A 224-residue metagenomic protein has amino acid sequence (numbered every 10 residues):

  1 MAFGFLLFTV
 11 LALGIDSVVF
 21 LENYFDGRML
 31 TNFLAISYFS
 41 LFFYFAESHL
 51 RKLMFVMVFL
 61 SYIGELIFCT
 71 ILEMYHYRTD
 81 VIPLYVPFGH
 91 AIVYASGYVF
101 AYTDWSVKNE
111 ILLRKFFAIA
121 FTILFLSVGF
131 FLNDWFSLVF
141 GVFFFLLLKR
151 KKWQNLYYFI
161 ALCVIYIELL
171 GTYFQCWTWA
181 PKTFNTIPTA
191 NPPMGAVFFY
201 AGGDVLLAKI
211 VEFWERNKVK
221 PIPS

Functional and structural regions predicted by a protein language model:
M1-S224: Aromatic-rich, lipid-facing transmembrane alpha helices and their immediate juxtamembrane interface loops in integral
